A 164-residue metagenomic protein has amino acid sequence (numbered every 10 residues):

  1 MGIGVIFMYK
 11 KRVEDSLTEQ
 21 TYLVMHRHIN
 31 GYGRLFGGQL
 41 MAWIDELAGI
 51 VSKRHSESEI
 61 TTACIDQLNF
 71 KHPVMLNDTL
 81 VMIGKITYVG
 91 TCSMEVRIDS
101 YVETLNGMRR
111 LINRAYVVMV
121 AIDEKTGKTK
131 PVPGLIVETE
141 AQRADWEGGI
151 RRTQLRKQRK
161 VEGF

Functional and structural regions predicted by a protein language model:
M1-F7: Short, Lys/Arg-enriched N-terminal segments with co-localized hydrophobic residues within the first ~10-30 amino acids
R12-D15, L35, G49-M94, R110-A115: Hydrophobic beta-strand-centered segment that forms part of the acyl-chain substrate-binding groove
V13-H26: Short amphipathic
T18, M75-L76, T87-F164: HotDog/MaoC-like acyl-thioester-processing domains
T21-V24, N69, V118: Generic structural detector for well-ordered beta-strands
M25-Y32, M108, K128: Glycine-rich, flexible loop/turn motifs
I29-M41: A conserved, well-ordered hydrophobic junction motif at loop->secondary-structure transitions
